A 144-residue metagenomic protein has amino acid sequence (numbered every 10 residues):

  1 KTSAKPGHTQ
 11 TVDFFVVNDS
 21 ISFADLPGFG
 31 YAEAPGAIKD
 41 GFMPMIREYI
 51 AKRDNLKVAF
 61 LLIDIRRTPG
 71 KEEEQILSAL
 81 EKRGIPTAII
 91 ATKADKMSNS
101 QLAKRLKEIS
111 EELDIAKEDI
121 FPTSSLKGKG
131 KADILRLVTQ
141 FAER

Functional and structural regions predicted by a protein language model:
K1-A37, V138-R144: Conserved G1/Walker A P-loop phosphate-binding module
T9, K39-M43, G70, E74 (+1 more regions): Amphipathic alpha-helical transducer elements in NTP-driven molecular machines
D25, T92, S124: Active-site glycine-centered loops adjacent to acidic/histidine catalytic or metal-binding residues that shape
F29-K39, R66, D95-S98: Flexible beta-alpha connector loops of hexameric P-loop NTPases
I38-R66, S78-I90: Inter-motif core of Ras-like GTPase G domains
T68-R83, K104-I109: Conserved catalytic-core segment of NTP-binding enzymes
D95-R144: Canonical P-loop GTPase G-domain recognition
